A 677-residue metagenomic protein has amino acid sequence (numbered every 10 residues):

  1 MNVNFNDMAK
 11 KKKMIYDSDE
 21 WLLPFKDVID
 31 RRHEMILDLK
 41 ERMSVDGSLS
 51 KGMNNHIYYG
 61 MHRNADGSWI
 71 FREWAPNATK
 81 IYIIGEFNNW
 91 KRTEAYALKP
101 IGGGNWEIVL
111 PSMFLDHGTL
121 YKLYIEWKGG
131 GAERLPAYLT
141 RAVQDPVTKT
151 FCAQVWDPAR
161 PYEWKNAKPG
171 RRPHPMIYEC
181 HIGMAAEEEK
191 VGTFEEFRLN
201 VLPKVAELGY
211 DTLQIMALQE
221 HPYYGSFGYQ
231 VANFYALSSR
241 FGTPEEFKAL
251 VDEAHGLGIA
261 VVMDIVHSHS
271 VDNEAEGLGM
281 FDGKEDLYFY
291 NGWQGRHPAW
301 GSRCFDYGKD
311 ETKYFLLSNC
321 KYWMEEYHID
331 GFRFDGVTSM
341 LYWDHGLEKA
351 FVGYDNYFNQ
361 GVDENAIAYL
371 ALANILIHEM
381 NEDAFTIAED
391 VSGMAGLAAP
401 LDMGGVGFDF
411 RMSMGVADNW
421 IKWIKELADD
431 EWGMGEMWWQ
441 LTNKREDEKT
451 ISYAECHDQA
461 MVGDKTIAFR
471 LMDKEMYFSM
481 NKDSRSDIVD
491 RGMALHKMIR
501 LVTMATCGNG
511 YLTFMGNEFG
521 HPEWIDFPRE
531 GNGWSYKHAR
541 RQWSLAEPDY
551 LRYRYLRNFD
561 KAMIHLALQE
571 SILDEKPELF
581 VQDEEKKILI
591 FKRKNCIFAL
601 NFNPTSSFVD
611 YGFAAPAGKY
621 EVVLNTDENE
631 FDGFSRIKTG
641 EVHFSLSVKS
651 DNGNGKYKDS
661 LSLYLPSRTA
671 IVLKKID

Functional and structural regions predicted by a protein language model:
M1-H174, E195-A206, I488-K497, V502 (+2 more regions): Carbohydrate-interacting/catalytic domains
E73, C180, V205, I215 (+11 more regions): Conserved, mostly hydrophobic/aromatic
A75-N77, F87, G102, S112 (+10 more regions): Short, flexible loop/turn elements at secondary-structure junctions
K99, Y223-G228, D272-D282, A398-P400 (+2 more regions): Short glycine-biased active-site loop of nucleotidyltransferases that positions the nucleotide triphosphate and helps
V143-Q144, R160-R172, I177, H181-V362 (+1 more regions): Substrate-binding/active-site clefts of carbohydrate-active enzymes
Q144, F151, H328-D330, E348-Y536 (+4 more regions): Conserved alpha/beta catalytic core and glycan-binding cleft of carbohydrate-active enzymes
I177-E188, V231-F234, R296-Y307, G353-Y354 (+3 more regions): Short glycine/proline-rich turn/loop motifs
V201, E246, L250, T312-W323 (+4 more regions): Alpha-helical packing segments of well-folded alpha/beta enzyme cores
